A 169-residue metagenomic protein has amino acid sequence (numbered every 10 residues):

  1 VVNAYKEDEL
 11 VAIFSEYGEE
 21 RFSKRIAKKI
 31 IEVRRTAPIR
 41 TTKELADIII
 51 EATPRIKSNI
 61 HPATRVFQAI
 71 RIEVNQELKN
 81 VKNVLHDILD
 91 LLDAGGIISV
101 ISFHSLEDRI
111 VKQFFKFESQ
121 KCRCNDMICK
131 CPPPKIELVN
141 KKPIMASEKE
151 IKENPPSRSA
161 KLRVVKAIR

Functional and structural regions predicted by a protein language model:
V1-R169: S-adenosyl-L-methionine-dependent methyltransferase catalytic core, i.e., the SAM/SAH-binding region
